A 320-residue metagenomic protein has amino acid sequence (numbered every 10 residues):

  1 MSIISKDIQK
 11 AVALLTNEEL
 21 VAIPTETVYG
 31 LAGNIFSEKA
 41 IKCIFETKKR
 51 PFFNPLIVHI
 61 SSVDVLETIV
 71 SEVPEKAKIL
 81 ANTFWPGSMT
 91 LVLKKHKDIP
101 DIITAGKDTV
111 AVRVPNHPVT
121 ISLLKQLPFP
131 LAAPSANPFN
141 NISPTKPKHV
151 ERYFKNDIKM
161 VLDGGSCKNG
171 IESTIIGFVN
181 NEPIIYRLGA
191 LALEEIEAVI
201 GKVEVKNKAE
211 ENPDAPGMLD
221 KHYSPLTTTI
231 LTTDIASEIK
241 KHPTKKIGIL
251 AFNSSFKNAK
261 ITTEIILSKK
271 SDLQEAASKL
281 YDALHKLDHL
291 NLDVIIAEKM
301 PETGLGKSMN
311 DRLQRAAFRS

Functional and structural regions predicted by a protein language model:
M1-S320: Active-site-adjacent structural elements in enzyme catalytic cores
